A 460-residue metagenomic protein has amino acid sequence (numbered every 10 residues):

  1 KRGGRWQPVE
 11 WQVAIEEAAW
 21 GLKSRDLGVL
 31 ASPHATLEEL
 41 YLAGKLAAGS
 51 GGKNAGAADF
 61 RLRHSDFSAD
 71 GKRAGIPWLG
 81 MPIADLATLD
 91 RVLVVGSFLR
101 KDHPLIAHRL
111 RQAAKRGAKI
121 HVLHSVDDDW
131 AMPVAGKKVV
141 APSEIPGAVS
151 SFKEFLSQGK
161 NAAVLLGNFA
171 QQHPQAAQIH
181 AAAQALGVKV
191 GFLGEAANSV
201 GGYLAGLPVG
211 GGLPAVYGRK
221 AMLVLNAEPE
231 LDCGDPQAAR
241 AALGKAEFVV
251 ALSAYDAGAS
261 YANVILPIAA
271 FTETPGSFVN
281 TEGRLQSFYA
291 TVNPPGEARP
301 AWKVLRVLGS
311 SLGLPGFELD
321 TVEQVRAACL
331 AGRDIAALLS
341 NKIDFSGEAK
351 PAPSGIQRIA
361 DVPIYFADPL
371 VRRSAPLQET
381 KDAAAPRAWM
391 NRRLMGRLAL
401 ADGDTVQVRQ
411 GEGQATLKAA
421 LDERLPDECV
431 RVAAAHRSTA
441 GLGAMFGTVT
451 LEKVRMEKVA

Functional and structural regions predicted by a protein language model:
K1-D26, A87-R91, R111-H180, G187-V188: Cofactor-/ligand-binding subdomain signature composed of acidic, glycine-rich, tryptophan-containing flexible loops
E16-A19, A43-G44, M81, A87-V94 (+5 more regions): A cross-kingdom feature strongest in bacterial/archaeal respiratory oxidoreductases
G28-D85, A181-G211: Anionic-ligand anchoring segments at beta-strand to alpha-helix junctions in alpha/beta enzyme folds, i.e., glycine
G28-T36, G167-Q172, A227-L231, L394: Conserved short loop/turn motifs at secondary-structure junctions
V29-A31, K53-L62, H121-H124, V140 (+5 more regions): General beta-strand structural signal in soluble alpha/beta enzymes
D70-R73, P133-P146, I265-F271: Short beta-strand elements at the ligand-binding edges of bilobed clamshell
G159-N168, Q172-L207, G211-G212, G218-M222 (+2 more regions): Gly/His-enriched, cation/cofactor- and phosphate-binding structural elements
V190-L193, G316-V322: Flexible, glycine/charged-enriched surface loops at secondary-structure junctions
